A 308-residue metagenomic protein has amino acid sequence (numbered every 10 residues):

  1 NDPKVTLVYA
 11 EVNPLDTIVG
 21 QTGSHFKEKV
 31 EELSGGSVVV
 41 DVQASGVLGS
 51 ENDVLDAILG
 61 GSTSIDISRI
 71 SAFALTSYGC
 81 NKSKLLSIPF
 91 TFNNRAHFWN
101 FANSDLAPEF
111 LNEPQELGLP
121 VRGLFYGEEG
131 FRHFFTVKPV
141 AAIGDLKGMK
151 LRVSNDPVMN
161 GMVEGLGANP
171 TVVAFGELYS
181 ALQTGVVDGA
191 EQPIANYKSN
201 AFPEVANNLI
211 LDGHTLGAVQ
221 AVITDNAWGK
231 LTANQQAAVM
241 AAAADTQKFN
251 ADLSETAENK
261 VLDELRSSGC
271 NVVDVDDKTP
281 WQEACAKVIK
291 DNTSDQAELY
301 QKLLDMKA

Functional and structural regions predicted by a protein language model:
N1-A96, E116-A308: N-terminal secretory/targeting leader peptides
N93-Q115: A gly/proline- and charged-residue-enriched helix-loop-helix capping module
